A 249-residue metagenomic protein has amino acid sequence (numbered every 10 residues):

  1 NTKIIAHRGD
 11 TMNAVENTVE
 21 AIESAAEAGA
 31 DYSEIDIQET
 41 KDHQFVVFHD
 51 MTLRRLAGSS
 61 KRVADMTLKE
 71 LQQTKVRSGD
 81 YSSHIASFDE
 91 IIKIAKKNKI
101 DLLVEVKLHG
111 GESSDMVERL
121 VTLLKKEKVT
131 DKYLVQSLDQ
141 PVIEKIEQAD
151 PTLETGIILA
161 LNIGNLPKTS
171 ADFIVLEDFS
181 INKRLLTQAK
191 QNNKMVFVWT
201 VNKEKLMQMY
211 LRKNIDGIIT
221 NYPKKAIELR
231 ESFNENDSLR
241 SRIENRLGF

Functional and structural regions predicted by a protein language model:
N1-F249: Phosphate-group recognition and catalysis centered on beta-loop-alpha active-site segments
